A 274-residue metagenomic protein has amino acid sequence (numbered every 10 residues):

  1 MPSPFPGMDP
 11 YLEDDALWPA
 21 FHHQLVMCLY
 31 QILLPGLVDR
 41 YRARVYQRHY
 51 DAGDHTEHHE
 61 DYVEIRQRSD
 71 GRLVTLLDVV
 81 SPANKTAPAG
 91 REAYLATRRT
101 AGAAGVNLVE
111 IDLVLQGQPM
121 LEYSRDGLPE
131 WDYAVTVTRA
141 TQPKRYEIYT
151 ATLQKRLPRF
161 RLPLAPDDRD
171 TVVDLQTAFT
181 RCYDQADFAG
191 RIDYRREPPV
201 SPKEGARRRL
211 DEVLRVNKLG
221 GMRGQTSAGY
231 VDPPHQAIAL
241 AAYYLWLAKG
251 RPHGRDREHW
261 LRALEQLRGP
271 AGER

Functional and structural regions predicted by a protein language model:
M1-T226: Gly/Pro/Ser/Thr-rich low-complexity, intrinsically disordered segments predominantly at protein N-termini
G224-R274: Intrinsically disordered, low-complexity, basic-enriched segments
